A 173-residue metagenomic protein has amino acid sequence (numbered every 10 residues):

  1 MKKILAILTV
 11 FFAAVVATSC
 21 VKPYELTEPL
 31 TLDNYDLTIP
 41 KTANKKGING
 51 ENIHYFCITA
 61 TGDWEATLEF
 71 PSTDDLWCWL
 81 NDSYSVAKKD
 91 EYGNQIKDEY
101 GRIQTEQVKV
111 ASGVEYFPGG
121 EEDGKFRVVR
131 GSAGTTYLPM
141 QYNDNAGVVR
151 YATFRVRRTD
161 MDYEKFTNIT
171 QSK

Functional and structural regions predicted by a protein language model:
I4-A13: Sec-dependent N-terminal signal peptides
V16-S19: C-terminal motif of bacterial Sec signal peptides marking the signal peptidase cleavage site
V21-P23: Bacterial signal peptide processing site
T27-K41, E51-Y137: Surface-exposed binding patches on compact interaction domains or structured appendages
H54-F56, L138, A152, K165-T167: Hydrophobic residues positioned within well-ordered beta-strands of beta-sheet architectures
T136-Y142, G147-D160: A short beta-strand micro-motif common to beta-rich folds, especially ectodomain repeats
M161-K173: C-terminal edge beta-strand
